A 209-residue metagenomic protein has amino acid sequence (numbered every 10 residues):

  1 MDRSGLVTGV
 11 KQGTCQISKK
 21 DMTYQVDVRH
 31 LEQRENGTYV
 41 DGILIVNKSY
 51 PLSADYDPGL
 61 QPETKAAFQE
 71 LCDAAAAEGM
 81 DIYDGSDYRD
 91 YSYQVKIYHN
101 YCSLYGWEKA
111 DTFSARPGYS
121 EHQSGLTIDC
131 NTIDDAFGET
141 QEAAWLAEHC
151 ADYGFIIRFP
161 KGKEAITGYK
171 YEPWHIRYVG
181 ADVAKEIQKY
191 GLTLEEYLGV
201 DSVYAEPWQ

Functional and structural regions predicted by a protein language model:
M1-L31: Extracytoplasmic soluble-region selector
M22-Q209: Extracytoplasmic cell-surface/polysaccharide-interacting catalytic and binding patches
